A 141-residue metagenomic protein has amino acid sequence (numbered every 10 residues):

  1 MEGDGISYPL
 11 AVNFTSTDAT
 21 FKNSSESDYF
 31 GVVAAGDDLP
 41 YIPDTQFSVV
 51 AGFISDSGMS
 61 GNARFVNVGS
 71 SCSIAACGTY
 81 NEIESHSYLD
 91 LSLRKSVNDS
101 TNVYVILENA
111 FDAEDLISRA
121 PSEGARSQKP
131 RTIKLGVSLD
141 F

Functional and structural regions predicted by a protein language model:
M1-G3, V12, V49-F53, L91-K95 (+2 more regions): Residues on the lipid-exposed face of transmembrane beta-strands in outer-membrane beta-barrel proteins
M1-S73: Gram-negative outer-membrane beta-barrel transporters
I6, P43-F47, S85-L89, K129-I133: Residues that define the transmembrane beta-barrel architecture of outer-membrane proteins
T15, S57-S60, S87-D90, I106-D112: A general secondary-structure boundary signal
A19, I74-G78, A110: Hydrophobic pocket-lining residues within nucleotide cofactor-binding pockets
F30-D38, A75-Y80, A120-A125: Extracellular loop and loop/strand-boundary signature of outer-membrane beta-barrel proteins
N67-C72, L93-F141: C-terminal beta-signal and adjacent terminal beta-strands/loops of Gram-negative outer-membrane beta-barrel proteins
A76-I83, D90-R94, T101: Short, glycine/charged-rich beta-strand-loop motifs at protein surfaces that mediate ligand recognition and catalysis
